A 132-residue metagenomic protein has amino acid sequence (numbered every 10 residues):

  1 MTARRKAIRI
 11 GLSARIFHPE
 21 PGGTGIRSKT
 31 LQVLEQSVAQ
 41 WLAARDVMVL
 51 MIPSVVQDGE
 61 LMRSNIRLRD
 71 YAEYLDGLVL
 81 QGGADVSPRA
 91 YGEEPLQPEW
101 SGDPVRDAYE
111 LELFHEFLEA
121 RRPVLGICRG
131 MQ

Functional and structural regions predicted by a protein language model:
M1-I127: N-terminal beta1-alpha1 cap of cysteine-dependent amidohydrolase-like domains
R129-M131: Active-site loop->helix "elbow" adjoining a glycine-rich segment at hydrolase catalytic centers
